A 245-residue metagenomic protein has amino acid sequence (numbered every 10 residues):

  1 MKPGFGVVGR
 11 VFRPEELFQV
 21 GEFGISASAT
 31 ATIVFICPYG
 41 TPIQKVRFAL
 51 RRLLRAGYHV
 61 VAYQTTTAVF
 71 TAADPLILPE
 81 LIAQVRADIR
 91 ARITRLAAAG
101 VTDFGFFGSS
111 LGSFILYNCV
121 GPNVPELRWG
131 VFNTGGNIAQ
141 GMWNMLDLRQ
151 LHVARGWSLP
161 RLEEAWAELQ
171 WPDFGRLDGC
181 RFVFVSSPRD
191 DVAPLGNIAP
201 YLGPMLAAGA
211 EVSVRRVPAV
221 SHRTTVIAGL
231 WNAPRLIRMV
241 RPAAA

Functional and structural regions predicted by a protein language model:
M1-S28: N-terminal cap/lid segment of alpha/beta-hydrolase-fold proteins
S26-T66, F70-A72: Short, surface-exposed "cap/lid" segments of acyl-processing enzymes
P38-Y39, S110, P188-R189: Residue-level signal for short, function-critical loop segments
P75-A98: Alpha/beta-hydrolase active-site loop
F107-L116: Gly/Ala-rich beta-loop-alpha elbow adjacent to hydrolase catalytic centers
Y117-P160: Hydrolase active-site cap/lid region
M142-G203: The feature captures the conserved acid-bearing segment of alpha/beta-hydrolase catalytic domains
A207-A245: C-terminal catalytic histidine-bearing segment of alpha/beta-hydrolase fold enzymes
